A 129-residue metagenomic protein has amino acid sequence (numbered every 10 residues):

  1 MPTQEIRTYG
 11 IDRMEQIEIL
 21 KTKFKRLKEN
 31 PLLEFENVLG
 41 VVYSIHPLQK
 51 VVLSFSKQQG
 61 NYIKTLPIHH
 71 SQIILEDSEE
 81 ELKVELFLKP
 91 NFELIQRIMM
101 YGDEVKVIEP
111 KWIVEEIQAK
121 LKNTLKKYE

Functional and structural regions predicted by a protein language model:
M1-Y43, L48-V52: Core beta-strand-centered patch of the WYL/Sm-like small regulatory domain
N37-E129: Polybasic (Lys/Arg-rich)
